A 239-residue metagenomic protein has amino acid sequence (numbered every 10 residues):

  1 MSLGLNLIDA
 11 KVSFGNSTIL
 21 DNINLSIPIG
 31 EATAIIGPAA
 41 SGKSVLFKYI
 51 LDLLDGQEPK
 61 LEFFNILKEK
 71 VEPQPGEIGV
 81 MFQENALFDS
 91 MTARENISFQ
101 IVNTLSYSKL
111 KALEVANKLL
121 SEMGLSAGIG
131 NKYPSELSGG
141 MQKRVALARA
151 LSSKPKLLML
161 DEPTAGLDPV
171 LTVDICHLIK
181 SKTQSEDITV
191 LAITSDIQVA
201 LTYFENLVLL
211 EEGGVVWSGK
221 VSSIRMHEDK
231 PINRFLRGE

Functional and structural regions predicted by a protein language model:
L51: Helix-to-loop junction immediately C-terminal to a conserved catalytic motif
L110-G128: Conserved ABC ATPase "signature" region
Y133-L137, M141: Conserved ABC ATPase signature
K154: Conserved catalytic motifs of ABC-family nucleotide-binding domains
L158-D161: Catalytic Walker B motif of ABC-type/P-loop ATPase nucleotide-binding domains
T194-S195: H-loop/switch region of ABC-family ATPase nucleotide-binding domains
A200-T202: A short, surface-exposed alpha-helical micro-motif characterized by mixed small hydrophobic and charged/polar residues
